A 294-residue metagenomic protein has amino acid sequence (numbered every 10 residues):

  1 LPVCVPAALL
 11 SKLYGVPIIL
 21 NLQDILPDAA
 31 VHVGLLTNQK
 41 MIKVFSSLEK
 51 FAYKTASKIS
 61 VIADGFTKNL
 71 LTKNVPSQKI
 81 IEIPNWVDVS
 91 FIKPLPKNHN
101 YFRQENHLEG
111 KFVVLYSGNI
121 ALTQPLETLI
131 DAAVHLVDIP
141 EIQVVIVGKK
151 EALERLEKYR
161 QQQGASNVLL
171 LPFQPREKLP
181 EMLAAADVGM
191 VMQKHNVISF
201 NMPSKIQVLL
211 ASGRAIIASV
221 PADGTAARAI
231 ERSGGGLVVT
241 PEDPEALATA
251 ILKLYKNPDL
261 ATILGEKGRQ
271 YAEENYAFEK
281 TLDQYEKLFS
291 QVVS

Functional and structural regions predicted by a protein language model:
P2-V5, L9-P17, Q39-V61: Membrane-proximal helix-turn-helix segments that form the acceptor-binding/catalytic region of lipid-linked
G65, I83-W86: Carbohydrate-associated surface elements
K93-H107: A short helix/loop element that forms part of the nucleotide-sugar donor recognition site in Leloir-type
L108-Q124, I130-V134, V145: Conserved donor-binding/catalytic core segment of Leloir-type glycosyltransferases
Q124, F173-A184, G189-L210, I216-R228: Nucleotide-sugar-dependent
I139-E141, V145-G148, L153-P180: Nucleotide-activated donor-binding/catalytic signature segment of Leloir-type glycosyltransferases, i.e., the conserved
P221-L252, L260: Change "using UDP/GDP/dTDP sugars" to "using nucleotide sugars
A246-T249, K253, L260-E274, Q284-K287: A short, well-ordered alpha-helix in the C-terminal region of glycosyltransferases
